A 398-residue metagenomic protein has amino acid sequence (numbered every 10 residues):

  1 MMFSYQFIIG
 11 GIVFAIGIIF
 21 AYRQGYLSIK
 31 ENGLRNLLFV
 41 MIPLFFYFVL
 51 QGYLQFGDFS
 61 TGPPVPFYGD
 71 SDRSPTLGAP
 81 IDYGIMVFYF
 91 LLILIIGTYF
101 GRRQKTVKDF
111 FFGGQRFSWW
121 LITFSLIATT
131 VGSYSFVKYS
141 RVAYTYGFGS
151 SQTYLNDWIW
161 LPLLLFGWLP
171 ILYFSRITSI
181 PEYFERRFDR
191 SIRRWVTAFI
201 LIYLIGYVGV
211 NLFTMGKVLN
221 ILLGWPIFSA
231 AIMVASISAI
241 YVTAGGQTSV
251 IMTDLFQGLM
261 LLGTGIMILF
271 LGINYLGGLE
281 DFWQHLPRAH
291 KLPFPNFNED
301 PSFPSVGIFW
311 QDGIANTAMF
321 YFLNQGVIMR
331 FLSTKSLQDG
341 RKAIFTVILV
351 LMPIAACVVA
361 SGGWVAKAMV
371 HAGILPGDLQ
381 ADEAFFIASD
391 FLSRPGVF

Functional and structural regions predicted by a protein language model:
M1-F7: Feature marks short, highly hydrophobic, charge-poor N-terminal signal-anchor/signal peptide-like helices that anchor
F7, N36, G78, D82-M86 (+6 more regions): Residue-level signature of transmembrane alpha-helical entry/exit and packing/kink sites in multi-pass membrane
V13-I19, I85-T98, T129-V137, W158-L169 (+2 more regions): Central hydrophobic cores of alpha-helical transmembrane segments in multi-pass inner-membrane proteins across all
A21, L92-V107, G167-P181, I240 (+4 more regions): Juxtamembrane interface elements at the cytosolic ends of transmembrane helices in multi-pass membrane proteins
A21, S28, G33, L38-L44 (+6 more regions): Membrane-interface "cap" regions at the ends of multi-pass membrane proteins
A21-I29, V142-Y144, W168-F174, T214-L222 (+2 more regions): Membrane-water interface regions at transmembrane-helix termini and the short interhelical loops of multi-pass membrane
F56-G78, F112-F117, L121, K138-Q152 (+2 more regions): Loop-to-helix junctions at membrane interfaces in multi-pass transport proteins
A128, G149-T243, D312-F320, L351: Helix-loop-helix module between adjacent transmembrane segments
